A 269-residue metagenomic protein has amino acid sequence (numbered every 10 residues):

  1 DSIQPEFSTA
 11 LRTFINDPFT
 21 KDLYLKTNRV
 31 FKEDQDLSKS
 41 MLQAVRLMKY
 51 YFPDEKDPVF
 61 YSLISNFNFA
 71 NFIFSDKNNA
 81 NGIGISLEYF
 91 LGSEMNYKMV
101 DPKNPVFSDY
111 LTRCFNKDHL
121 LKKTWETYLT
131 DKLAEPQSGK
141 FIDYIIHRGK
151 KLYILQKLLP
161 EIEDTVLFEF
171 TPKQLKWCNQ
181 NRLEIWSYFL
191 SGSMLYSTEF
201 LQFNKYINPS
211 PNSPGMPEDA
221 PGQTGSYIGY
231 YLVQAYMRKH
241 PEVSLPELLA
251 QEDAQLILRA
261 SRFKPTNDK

Functional and structural regions predicted by a protein language model:
D1-F7: N-terminal, post-signal-peptide region of Sec/Tat-exported proteins
A10-L175: Acidic/His-rich structured neighborhood in mature extracellular/periplasmic domains
I142-K269: A cross-kingdom marker for long, charged
